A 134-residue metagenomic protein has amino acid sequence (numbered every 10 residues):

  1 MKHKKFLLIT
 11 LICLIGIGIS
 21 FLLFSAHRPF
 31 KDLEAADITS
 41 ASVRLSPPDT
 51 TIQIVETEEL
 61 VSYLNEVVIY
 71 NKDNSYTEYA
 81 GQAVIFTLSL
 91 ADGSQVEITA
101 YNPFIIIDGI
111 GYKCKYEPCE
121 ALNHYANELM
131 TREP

Functional and structural regions predicted by a protein language model:
K2-P134: Function-determining sites in protein domains
